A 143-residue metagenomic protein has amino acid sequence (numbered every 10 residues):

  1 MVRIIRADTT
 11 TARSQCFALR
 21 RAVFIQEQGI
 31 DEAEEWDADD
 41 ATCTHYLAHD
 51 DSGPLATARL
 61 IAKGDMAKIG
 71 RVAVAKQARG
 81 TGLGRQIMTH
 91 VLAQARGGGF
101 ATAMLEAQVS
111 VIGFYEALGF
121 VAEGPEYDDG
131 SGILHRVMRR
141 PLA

Functional and structural regions predicted by a protein language model:
M1-H45, H49-L55, P141: Short amphipathic alpha-helix that is part of the acyltransferase structural core
R20, Y115, F120: Conserved active-site tyrosine of GNAT-family acetyltransferases
L47, G53-I61, M66-A73: Conserved beta-strand in the GNAT
A62-G70, R79-G80, G130-H135: A conserved beta-turn-beta hairpin within the catalytic core of GNAT-like acetyltransferases that forms part
V74, G80-A93: Conserved acetyl-CoA-binding loop-helix of GNAT-fold acetyltransferases
M88, A95-Q108: Conserved GNAT acetyl-CoA-binding A-motif
M104-E106, V121-R139: Conserved catalytic-core motifs of GNAT/GCN5-like acyltransferases
